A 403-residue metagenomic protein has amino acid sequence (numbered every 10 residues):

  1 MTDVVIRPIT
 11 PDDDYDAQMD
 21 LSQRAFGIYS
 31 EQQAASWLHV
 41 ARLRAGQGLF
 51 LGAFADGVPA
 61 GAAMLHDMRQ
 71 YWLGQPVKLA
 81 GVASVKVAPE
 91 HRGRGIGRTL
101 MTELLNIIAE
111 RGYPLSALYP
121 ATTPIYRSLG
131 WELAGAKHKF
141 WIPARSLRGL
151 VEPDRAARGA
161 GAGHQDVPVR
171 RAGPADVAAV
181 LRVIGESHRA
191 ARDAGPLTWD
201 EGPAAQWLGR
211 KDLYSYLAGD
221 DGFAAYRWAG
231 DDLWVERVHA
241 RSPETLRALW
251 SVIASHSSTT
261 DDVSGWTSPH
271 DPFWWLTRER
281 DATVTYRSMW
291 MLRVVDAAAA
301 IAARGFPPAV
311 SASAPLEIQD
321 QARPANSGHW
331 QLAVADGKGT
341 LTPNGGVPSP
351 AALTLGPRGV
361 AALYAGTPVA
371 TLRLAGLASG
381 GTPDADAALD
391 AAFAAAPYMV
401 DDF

Functional and structural regions predicted by a protein language model:
M1-D67, L73-G81, L147-E201, D231-W234: Short amphipathic alpha-helix that is part of the acyltransferase structural core
T2, P11, A157-F403: Intrinsically disordered, low-complexity, positively biased terminal segments
S84-V87, G93-N106, E110, P243-A254: Conserved acetyl-CoA-binding loop-helix of GNAT-fold acetyltransferases
E110-P114, P120-K139, H270-T285: Conserved active-site alpha-helix within GNAT-family acetyltransferase domains
Y119, E132-L150, R155: Conserved catalytic-core motifs of GNAT/GCN5-like acyltransferases
T122-I125, W131, S146-L147, P174-V177: Short acidic/polar capping segments at secondary-structure boundaries
